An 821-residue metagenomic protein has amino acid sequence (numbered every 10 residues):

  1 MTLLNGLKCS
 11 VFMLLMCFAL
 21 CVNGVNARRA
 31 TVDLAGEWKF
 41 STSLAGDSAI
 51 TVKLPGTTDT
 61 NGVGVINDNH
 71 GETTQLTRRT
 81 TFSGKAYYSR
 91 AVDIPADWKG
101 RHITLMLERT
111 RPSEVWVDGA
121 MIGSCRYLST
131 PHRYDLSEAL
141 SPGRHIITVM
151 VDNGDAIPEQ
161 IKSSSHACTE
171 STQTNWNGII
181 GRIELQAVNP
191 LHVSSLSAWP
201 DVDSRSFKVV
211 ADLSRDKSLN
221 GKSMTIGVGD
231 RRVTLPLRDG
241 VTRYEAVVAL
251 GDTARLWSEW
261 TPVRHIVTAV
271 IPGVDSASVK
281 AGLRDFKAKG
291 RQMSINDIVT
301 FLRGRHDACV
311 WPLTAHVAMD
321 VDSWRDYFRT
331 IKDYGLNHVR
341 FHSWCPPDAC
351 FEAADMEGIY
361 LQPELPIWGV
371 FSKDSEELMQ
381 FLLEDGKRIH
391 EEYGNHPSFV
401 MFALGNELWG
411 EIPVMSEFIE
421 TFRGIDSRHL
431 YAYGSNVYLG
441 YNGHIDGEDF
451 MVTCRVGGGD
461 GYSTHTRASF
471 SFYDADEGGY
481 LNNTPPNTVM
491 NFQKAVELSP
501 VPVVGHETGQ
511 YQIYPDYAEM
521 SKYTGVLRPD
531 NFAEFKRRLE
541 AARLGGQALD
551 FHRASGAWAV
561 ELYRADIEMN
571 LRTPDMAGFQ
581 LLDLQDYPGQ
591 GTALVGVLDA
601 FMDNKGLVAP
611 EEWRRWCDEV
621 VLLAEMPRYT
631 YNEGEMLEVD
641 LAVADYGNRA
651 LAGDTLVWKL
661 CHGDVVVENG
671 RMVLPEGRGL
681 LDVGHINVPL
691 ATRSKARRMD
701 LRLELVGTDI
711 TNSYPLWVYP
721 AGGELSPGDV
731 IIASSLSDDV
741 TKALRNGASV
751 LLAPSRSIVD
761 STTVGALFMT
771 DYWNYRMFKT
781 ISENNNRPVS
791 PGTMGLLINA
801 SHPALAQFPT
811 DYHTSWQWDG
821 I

Functional and structural regions predicted by a protein language model:
A27-M106, I161-T172, W176-I179, N189 (+3 more regions): Extended carbohydrate-recognition surfaces in non-catalytic/accessory domains of CAZymes and lectin-like proteins
L34, T57-T60, H70-L76, L140-V209 (+4 more regions): An acidic-aromatic loop/edge-strand motif
S41-S43, S83-H192, D216-S218, P347-D348 (+2 more regions): Accessory beta-strand-rich segments of carbohydrate-active enzymes
V63-I94, W98-D118, G123-R126, P158 (+7 more regions): Active-site-adjacent substrate/metal-binding segments within catalytic domains of carbohydrate-active enzymes
V115-V117, S206-L237, A246, E635-V673 (+2 more regions): Beta-strand-rich binding/interaction modules
E138-R144, D212-K289, T692-E724: Extended acidic/polar, glycine-enriched regions that form or flank non-catalytic beta-rich accessory modules
H338-D586, G591-V597: Substrate-binding/catalytic cleft of secreted carbohydrate-active enzymes, primarily glycoside hydrolases
L736-G820: A glycine-rich, often tryptophan-bearing local segment used as a flexible ligand/cofactor-contacting loop or short
